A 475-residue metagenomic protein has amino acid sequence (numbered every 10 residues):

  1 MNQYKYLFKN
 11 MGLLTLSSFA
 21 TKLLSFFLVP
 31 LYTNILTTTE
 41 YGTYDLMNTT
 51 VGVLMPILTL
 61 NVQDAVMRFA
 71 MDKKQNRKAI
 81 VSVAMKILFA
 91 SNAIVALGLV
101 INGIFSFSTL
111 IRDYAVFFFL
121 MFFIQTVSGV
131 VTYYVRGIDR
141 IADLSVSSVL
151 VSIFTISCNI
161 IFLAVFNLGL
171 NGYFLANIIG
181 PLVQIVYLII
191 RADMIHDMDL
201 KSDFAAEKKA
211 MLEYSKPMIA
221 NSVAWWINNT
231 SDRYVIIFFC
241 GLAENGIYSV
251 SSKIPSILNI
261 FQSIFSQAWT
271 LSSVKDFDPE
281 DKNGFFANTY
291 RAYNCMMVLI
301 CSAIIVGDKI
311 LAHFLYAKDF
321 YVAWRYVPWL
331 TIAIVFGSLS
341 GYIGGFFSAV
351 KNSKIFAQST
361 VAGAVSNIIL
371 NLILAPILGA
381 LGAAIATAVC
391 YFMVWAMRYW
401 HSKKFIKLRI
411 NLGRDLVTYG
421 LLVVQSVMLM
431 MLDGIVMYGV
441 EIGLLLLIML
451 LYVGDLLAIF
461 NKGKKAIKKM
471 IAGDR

Functional and structural regions predicted by a protein language model:
M1-Q3, L7, V116, A142 (+6 more regions): Interhelical loop/hinge segments that connect adjacent transmembrane helices in multipass membrane
Q3-Q63, N92, A96, M121 (+7 more regions): Signature of the first transmembrane helix
N10-S25, V151, Y173-A192, A205-V274 (+2 more regions): Transmembrane helical elements of multi-pass membrane transporters/channels
F19, L58, S82-R112, F117 (+4 more regions): Alpha-helical transmembrane segments of multi-pass membrane transport and lipid-handling proteins
L58-K74, G137, S251-Y293, G344-A349: Helix-loop junctions and terminal segments of transmembrane helices in multi-pass membrane transport/translocation
F69-D72, I124-L150, V274, T331-A362 (+1 more regions): Membrane-interface junctions at transmembrane-helix termini in multi-pass inner-membrane proteins
V146-M194, V361-S366, A380-H401, E441-I448: Hydrophobic alpha-helical transmembrane segments
V427-R475: Membrane-proximal transmembrane or re-entrant/amphipathic helices at the cytosolic face
